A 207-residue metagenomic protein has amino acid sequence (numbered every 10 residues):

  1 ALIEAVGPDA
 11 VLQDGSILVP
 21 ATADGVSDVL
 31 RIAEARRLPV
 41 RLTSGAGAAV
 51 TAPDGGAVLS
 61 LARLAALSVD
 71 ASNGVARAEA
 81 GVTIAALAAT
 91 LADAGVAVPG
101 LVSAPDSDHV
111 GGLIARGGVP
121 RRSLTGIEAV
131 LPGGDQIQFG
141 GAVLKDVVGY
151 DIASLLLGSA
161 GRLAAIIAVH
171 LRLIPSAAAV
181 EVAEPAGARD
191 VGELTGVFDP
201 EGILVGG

Functional and structural regions predicted by a protein language model:
A1-D14, T195-G196: N-terminal basic/disordered segments at the start of proteins
L12-L67, A76-A80, A88: Glycine-rich N-terminal segment of FAD-binding domains in flavoprotein oxidoreductases, spanning the beta-loop-helix
D14-G15, N73-V75, A178-E181: Short, solvent-exposed beta-strand edge segments and adjacent coil->beta transition regions
A21, L38, T51-G56, S60-A62 (+4 more regions): Conserved glycine-rich FAD pyrophosphate-binding loop
D54, A71-S72, L131-G133: Short acidic-glycine loop/turn motifs at beta-strand connectors
S68-G74, I114: Acidic/polar active-site rim loop that often engages polyanionic ligands
I84-A85, A89-E184: FAD-binding subdomain of flavoenzyme oxidoreductases
